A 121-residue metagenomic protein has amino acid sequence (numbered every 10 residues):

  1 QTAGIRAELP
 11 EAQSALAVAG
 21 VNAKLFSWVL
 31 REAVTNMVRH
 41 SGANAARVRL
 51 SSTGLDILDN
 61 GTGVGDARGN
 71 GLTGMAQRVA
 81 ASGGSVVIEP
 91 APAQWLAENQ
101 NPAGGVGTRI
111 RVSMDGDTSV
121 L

Functional and structural regions predicted by a protein language model:
Q1-L25, L30, V34, V38: Helix-loop-beta hinge of the Bergerat
N22, T53-L55, V106-T108: Short beta-strand element(s) in the Bergerat
T35, R39-H40, Q77-A81: Short helix-to-coil "ATP-lid" hinge immediately C-terminal to the conserved N-box Asn in the Bergerat
N44-S51: A conserved short beta-strand within the histidine kinase catalytic ATPase domain
D59: Acidic ATP/Mg2+-coordinating residue in the GHKL
T62-G63: Glycine-rich G1-box
A67-A103, R109-R111: ATP phosphate-binding glycine-rich loop and adjacent ATP-lid/helix-beta elements within ATP-binding kinase/ATPase
Q100-G104, D117-L121: C-terminal end segment of the histidine kinase catalytic
